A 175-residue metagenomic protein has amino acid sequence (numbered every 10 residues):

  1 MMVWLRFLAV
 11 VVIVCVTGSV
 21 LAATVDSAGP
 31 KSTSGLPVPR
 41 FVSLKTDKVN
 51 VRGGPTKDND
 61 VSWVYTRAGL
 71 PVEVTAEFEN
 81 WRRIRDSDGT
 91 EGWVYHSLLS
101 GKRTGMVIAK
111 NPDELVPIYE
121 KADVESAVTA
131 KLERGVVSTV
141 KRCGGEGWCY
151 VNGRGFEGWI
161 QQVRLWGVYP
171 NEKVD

Functional and structural regions predicted by a protein language model:
M1-A9: Bacterial N-terminal signal peptides that target proteins for export
L8-V11, T24: Low-complexity, intrinsically disordered/propeptide-like segments
T17-G18: N-terminal signal peptide c-region/cleavage motif recognized by signal peptidases
A22-G53, V64-A68, T75-F78, R85-S87 (+5 more regions): SH3-family beta-barrel domains
D60-V61: Beta-strand-rich domains and repeat architectures in extracellular enzymes and scaffolds, especially beta-propellers
Y150-N152: Extracellular/periplasmic metallocenter environments
